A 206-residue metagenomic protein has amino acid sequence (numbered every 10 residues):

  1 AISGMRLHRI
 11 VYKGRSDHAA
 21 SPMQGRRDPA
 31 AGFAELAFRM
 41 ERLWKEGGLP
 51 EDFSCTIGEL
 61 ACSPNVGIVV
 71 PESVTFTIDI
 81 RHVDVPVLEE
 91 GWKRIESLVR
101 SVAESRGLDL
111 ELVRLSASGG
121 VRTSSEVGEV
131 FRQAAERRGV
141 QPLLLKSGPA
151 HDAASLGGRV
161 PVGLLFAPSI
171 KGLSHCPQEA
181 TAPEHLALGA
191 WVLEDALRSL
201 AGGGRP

Functional and structural regions predicted by a protein language model:
A1-P86: Midchain, well-structured core segments that form catalytic/ion-binding scaffolds
L7-I10, A30-E41, E96, R132 (+2 more regions): Predominant activation on well-ordered alpha-helical scaffold segments within soluble catalytic domains
L36-G47, R81, L98-R106, A134-R138 (+2 more regions): Change "in soluble alpha/beta enzymes" to "in soluble alpha/beta proteins
R42-I57, G67, V102-V113, Q141-K146 (+1 more regions): Flexible, glycine/charged-enriched surface loops at secondary-structure junctions
S54-N65, F76-D84, D109-G128, G148 (+1 more regions): A short beta-alpha structural unit
G91-V99: Short amphipathic alpha-helices in soluble, non-transmembrane regions that often serve as interface/regulatory elements
G120-R138, G163: Short, low-order "capping/linker" segments at domain edges
P142-V192: Zn-dependent metallopeptidase/amidohydrolase metal-coordination segment
